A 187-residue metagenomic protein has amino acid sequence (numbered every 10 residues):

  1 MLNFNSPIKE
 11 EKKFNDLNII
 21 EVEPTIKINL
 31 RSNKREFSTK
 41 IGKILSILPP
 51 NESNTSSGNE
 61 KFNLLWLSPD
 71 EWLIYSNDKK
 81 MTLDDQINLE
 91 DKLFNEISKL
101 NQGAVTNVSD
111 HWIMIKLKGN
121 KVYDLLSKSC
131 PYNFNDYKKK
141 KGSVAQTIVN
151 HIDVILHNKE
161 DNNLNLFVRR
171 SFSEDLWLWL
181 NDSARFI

Functional and structural regions predicted by a protein language model:
M1-I187: Basic, glycine/lysine-rich polyanion-binding surfaces/domains
